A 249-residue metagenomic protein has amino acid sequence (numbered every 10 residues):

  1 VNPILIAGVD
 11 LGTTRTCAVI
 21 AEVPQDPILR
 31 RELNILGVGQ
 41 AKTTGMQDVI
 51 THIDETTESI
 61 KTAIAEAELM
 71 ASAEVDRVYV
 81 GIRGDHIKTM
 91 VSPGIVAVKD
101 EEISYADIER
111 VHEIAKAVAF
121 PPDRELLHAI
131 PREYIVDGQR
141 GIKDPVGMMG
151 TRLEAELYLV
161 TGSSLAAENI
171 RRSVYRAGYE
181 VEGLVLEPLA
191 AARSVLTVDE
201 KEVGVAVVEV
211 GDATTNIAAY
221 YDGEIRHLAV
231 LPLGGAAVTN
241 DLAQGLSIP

Functional and structural regions predicted by a protein language model:
V1-R15, V19-A206, E224-R226, G235 (+1 more regions): Nucleotide/phosphate-binding catalytic cleft detector across ATP-hydrolyzing and phosphate-transferring enzymes
V203-A243: Glycine-rich phosphate-binding loop of actin/hexokinase-like ATP-binding domains
A243-P249: Active-site core segments that coordinate phosphate-bearing ligands/cofactors across diverse enzyme families
